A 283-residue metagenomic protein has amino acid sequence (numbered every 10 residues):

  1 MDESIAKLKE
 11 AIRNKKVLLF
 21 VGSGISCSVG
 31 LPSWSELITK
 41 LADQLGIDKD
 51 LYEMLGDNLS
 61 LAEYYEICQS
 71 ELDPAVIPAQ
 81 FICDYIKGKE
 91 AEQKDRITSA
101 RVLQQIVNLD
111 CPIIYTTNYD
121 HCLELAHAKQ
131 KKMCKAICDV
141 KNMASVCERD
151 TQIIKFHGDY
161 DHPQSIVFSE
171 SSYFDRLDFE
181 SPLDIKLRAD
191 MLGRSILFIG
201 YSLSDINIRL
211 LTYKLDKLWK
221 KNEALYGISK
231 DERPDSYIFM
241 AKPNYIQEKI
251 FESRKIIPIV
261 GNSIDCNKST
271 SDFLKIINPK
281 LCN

Functional and structural regions predicted by a protein language model:
M1-E3, R96-I97, A136-C138, L177-S181: Short gly/ser/thr-rich secondary-structure transition/capping motifs
M1-L19, I25-V29, K40, Q44 (+6 more regions): SIR2/sirtuin-family catalytic core signature
M1-V107, P112-Y115, L123-K129: Gly/serine-rich nucleotide phosphate-binding loop at the start of the catalytic core of nucleotide/ADP-ribose-handling
S33, A100, F168-E170, N244: Residue-level signal for threonine
H121-C122, D161: A short acidic, glycine/proline-enriched capping/turn motif at secondary-structure boundaries, especially helix N-cap
T151-Y173: Active-site-proximal helix-loop elements at catalytic-domain edges
F168-I185: Active-site glycine-rich loop that binds ribose-phosphate moieties when present
